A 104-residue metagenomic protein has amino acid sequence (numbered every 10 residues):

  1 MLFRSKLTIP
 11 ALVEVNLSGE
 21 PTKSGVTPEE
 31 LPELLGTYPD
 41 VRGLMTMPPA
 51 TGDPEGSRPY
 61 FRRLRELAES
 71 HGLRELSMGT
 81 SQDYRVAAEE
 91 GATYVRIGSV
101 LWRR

Functional and structural regions predicted by a protein language model:
M1-L2: Short, small-residue-biased leader/transition segments that mark boundaries at the very start of proteins
S5-K6, Y38: Short, conserved loop/helix-junction motifs that constitute active-site signature segments in enzyme catalytic cores
L17-R104: Active-site loop/helix belt of alpha/beta enzymes
